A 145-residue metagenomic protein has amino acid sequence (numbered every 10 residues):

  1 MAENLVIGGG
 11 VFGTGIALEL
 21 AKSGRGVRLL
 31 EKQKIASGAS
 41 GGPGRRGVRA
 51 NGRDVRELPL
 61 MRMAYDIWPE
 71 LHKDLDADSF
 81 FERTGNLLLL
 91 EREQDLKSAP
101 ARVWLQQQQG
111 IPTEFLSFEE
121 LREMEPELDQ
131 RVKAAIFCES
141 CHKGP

Functional and structural regions predicted by a protein language model:
M1-F12, R28: Beta1/beta-strand and adjacent pyrophosphate-binding region of the FAD-binding site in flavoprotein oxidoreductases
A21-G41: Glycine-rich FAD pyrophosphate-binding loop
G38-R45, L128: Short, flexible, mixed-charge acidic loops at enzyme active sites
R45-M124: Dinucleotide-binding Rossmann-like beta1-alpha1 core, especially the glycine-rich loop that anchors the ADP
N86, K133-A135: Short hydrophobic/aromatic beta-strand or adjacent loop that forms the aromatic wall/cage of a ligand/substrate-binding
I136-P145: Helical element adjacent to the flavin cofactor pocket in flavoenzyme catalytic cores
